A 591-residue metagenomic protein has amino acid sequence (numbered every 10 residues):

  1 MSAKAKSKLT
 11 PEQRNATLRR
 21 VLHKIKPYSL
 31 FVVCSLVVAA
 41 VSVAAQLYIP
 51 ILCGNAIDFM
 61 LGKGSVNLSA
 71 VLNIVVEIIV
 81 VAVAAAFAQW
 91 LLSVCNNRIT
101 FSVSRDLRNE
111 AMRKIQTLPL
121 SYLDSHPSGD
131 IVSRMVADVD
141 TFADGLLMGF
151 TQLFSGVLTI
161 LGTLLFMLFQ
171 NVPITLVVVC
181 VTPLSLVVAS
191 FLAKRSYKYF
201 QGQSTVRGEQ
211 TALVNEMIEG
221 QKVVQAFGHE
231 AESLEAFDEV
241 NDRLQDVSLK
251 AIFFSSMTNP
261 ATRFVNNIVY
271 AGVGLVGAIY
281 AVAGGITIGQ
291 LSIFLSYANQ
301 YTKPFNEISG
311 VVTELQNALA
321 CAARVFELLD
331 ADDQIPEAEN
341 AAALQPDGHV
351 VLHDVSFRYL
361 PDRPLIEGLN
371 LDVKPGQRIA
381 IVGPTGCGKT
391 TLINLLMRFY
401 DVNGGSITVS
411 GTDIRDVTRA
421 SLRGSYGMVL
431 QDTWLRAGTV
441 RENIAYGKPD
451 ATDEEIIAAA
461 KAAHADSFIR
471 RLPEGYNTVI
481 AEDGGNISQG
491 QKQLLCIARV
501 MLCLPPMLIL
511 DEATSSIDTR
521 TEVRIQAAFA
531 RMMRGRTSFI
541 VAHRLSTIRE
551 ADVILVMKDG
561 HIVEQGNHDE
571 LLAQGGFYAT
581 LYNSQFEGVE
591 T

Functional and structural regions predicted by a protein language model:
S2-P11, F101, N109-S133, A137-V139 (+6 more regions): Short intracellular "coupling" helices and adjacent cytoplasmic loop segments at the cytosolic face of multi-pass
T17, I25-Y28, I57, L92 (+3 more regions): Juxtamembrane loop-to-helix connectors within ABC transporter transmembrane domains
P27, L120-S121, A137-L146, F150 (+7 more regions): An intracellular "coupling" helix at the cytosolic face of ABC transporter transmembrane type-1 domains
V32-L91, L168-P173, G284-I288: Transmembrane helix-loop-helix hairpins at lipid-water interfaces of multipass membrane proteins, especially the type-1
Y48-P50, G54, V81-A84, G149-A193 (+1 more regions): A hydrophobic transmembrane-helix motif
V80-A84, V214, F264, I268 (+1 more regions): Hydrophobic transmembrane alpha-helices
H229, F253, Y270, Q300-L328: Cytosolic ends of transmembrane helices, especially the final helix of ABC transmembrane type-1 domains
E337, A343-T591: ABC-type nucleotide-binding domain
